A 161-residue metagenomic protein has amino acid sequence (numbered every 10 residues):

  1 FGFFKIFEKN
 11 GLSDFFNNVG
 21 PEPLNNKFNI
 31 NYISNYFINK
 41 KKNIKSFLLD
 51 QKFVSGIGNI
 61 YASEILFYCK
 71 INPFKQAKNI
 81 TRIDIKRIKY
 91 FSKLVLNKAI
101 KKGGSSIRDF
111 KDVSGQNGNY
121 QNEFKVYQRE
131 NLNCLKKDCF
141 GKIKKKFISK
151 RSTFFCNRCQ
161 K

Functional and structural regions predicted by a protein language model:
F1-K161: Structured catalytic/nucleic-acid-binding cores of DNA maintenance enzymes
